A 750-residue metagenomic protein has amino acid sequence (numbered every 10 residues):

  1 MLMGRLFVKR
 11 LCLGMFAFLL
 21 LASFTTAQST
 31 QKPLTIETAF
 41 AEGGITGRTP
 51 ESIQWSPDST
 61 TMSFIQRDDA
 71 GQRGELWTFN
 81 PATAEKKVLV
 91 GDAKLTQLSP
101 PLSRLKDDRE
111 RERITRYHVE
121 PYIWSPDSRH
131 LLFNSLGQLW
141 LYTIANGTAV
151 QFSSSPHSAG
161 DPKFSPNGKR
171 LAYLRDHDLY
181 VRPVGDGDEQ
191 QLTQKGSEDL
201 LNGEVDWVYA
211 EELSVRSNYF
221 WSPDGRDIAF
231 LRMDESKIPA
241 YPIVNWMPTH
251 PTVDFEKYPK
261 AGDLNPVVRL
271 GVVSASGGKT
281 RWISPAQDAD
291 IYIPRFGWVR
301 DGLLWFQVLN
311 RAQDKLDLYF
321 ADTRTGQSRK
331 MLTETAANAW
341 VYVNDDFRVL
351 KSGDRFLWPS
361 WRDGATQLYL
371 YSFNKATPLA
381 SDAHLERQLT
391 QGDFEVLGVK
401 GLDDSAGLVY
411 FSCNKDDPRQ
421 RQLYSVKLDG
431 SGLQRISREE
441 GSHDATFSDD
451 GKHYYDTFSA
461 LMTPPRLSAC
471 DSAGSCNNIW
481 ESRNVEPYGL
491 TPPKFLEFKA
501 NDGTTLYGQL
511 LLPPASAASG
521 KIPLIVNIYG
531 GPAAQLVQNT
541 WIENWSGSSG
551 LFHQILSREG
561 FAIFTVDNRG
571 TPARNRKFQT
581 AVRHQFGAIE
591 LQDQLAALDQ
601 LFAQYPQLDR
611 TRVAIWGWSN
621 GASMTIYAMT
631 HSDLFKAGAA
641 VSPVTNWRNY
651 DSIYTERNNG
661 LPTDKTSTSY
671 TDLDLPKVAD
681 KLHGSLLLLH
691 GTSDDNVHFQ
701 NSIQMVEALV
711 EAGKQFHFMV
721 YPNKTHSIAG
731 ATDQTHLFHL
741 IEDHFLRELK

Functional and structural regions predicted by a protein language model:
M1-L2, T78, G530: Disordered, low-complexity tails and leader-like regions
L2-M15: Bacterial N-terminal signal peptides that target proteins for export
L6-F7, K257, V566, A731: Short alpha-helical segments used as structural interaction elements across diverse proteins
K9, F18-L20, T26, I563 (+1 more regions): Generic detector of N-terminal low-structure segments
K9-R10, R182, R232, R269 (+3 more regions): Basic side chains
L13-F18, S23-H453, S459-T463, A469-S472 (+2 more regions): Beta-propeller folds
P239-A240, R295-G297, Q307-L309, S442-K750: Serine-hydrolase catalytic core recognition
